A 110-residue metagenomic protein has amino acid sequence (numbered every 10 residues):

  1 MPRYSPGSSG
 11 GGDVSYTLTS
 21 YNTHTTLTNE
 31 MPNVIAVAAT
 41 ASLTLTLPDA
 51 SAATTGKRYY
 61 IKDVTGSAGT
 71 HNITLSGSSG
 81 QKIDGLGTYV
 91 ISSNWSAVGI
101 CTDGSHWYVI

Functional and structural regions predicted by a protein language model:
P2-S76, T102-I110: Exposed extracellular interaction/assembly regions and N-terminal maturation sites
L47, G85-T88: Short beta-alpha junctions and helix-cap segments that line functional grooves
S76-D84: Short edge-strand/loop segments of extracellular domains
Y89-N94: Short proline/glycine- and polar residue-rich coil/turn motifs
A97-C101: Short tryptophan-centered beta-strand motifs in secreted/extracellular beta-sheet-rich domains of glycan-recognition
